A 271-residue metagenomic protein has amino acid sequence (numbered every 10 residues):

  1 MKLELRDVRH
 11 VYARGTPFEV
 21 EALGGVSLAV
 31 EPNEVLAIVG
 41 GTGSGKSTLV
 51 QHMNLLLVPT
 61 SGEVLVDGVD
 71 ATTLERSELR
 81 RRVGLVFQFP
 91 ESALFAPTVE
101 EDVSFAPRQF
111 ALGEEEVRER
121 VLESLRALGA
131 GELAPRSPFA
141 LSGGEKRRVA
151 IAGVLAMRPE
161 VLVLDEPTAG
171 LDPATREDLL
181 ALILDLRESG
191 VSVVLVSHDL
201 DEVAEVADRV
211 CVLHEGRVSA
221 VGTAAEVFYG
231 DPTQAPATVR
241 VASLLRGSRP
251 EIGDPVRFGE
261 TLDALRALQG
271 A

Functional and structural regions predicted by a protein language model:
N54: Helix-to-loop junction immediately C-terminal to a conserved catalytic motif
E115-L133: Conserved ABC ATPase "signature" region
S137-L141, E145: Conserved ABC ATPase signature
L162-D165: Catalytic Walker B motif of ABC-type/P-loop ATPase nucleotide-binding domains
S197-H198: H-loop/switch region of ABC-family ATPase nucleotide-binding domains
R217-V241: Conserved beta-strand-loop-alpha-helix hinge in the C-terminal portion of ABC ATPase nucleotide-binding domains
P232-A271: ABC ATPase nucleotide-binding domains
